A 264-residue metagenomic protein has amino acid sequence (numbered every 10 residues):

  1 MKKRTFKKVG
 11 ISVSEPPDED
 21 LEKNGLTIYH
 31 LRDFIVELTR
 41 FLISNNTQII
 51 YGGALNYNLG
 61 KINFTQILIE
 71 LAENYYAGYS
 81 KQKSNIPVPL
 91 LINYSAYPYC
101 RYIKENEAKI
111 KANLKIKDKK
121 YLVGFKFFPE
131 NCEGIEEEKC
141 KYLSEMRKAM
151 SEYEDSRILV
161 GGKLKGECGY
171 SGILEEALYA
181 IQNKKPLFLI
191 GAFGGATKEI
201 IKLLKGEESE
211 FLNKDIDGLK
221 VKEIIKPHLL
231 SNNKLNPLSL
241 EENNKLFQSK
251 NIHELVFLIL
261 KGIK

Functional and structural regions predicted by a protein language model:
K8, V13-D20, T27-I263: Acidic/glycine-enriched connector segments
